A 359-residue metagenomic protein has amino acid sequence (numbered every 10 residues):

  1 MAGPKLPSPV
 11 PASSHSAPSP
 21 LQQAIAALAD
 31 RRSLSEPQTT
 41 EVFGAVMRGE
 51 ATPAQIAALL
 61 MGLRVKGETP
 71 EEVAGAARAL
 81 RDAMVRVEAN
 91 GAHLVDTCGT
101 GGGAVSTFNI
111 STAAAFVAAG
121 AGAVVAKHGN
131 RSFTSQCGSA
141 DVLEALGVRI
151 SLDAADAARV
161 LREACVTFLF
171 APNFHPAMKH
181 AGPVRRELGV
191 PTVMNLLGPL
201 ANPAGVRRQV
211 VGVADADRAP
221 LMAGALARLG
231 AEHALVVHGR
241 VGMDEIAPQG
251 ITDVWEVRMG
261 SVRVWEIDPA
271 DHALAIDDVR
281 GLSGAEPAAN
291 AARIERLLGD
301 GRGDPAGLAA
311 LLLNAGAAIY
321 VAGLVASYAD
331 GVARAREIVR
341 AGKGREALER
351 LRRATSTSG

Functional and structural regions predicted by a protein language model:
A2-K5, P11-P20, A24-A27, L34 (+5 more regions): Glycine-rich anion-binding loops and their surrounding alpha/beta cores
H15-P20, A26-A74, R81-A89, A310: N-terminal glycine-rich anion-binding loops that anchor highly charged ligand groups
A29, L60-R64, D96-G101, A318: Short glycine-rich or small-residue beta-strand-to-loop segments that form or flank ligand, phosphate, metal/Fe-S
Q55-I56, V125-H128, V236: Short beta-strand segments at enzyme active-site cores
A58, A74-A77, D156-V160, V237 (+1 more regions): Beta-strand segments within the central parallel beta-sheet cores of soluble alpha/beta enzyme folds
L60, F108-A164: A glycine-rich phosphate/pyrophosphate-binding beta-strand-loop-alpha-helix module
G67-G129: Active-site cofactor/substrate anionic-group-binding motifs, chiefly glycine- and Lys/Arg-rich phosphate-binding loops
G99-A104, G129-S135, F174, R240-V241: Acidic, glycine-rich active-site loops and adjacent beta-strand->loop/helix elements that engage anionic groups
